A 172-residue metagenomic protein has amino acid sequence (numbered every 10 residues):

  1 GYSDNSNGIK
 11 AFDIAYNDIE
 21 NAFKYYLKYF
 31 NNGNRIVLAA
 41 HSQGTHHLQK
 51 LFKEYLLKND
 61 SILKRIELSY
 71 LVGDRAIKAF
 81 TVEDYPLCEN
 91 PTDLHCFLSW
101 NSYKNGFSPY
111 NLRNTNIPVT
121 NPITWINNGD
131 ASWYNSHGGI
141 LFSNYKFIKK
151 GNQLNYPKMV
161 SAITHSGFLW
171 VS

Functional and structural regions predicted by a protein language model:
G1-R35, S172: Active-site catalytic motif of lipid deacylating hydrolases and related acyltransferases
E20-N32, E54-V171: Surface cap/lid and interfacial helix-loop subdomains adjacent to catalytic sites that gate substrate access
V37-A40, S69-Y70: Short glycine-rich or small-residue beta-strand-to-loop segments that form or flank ligand, phosphate, metal/Fe-S
A39-L48: Gly/Ala-rich beta-loop-alpha elbow adjacent to hydrolase catalytic centers
Q49-K53: Short, hydrophobic alpha-helix immediately C-terminal to the catalytic nucleophile
